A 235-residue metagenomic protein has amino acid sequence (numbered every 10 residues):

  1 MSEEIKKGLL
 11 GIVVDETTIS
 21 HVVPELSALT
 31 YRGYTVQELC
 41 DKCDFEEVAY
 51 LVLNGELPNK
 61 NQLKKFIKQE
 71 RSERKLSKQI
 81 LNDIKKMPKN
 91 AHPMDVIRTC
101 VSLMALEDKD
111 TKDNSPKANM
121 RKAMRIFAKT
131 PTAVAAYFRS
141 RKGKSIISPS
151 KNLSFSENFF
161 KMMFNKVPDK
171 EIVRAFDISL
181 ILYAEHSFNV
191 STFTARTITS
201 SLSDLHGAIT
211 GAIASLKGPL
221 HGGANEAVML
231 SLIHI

Functional and structural regions predicted by a protein language model:
M1-I233: Hydrophobic alpha-helical bundle cores within soluble ligand-binding/oligomerization subdomains
